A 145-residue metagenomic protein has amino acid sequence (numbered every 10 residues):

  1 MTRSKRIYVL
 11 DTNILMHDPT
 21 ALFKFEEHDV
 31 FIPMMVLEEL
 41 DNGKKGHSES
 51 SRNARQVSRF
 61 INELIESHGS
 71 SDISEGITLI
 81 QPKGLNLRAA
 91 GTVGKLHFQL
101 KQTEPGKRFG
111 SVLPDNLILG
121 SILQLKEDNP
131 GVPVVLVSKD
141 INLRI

Functional and structural regions predicted by a protein language model:
M1-K5: Non-catalytic pre-domain segments flanking phosphatase-related domains
I7-V135, I141-I145: Active-site-proximal, substrate-binding regions of enzyme catalytic domains and RNA-binding/basic surfaces
